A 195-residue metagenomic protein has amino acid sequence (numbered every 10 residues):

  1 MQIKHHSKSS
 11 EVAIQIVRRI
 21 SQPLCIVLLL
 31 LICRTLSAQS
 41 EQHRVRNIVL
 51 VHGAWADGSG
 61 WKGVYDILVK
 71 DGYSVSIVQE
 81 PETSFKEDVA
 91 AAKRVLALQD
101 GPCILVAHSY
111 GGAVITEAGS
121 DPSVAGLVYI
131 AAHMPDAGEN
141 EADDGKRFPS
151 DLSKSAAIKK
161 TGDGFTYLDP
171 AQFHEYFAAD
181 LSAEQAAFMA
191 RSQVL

Functional and structural regions predicted by a protein language model:
I3-L24: Bacterial N-terminal signal peptides that target proteins for export
S21-R34: Bacterial N-terminal signal peptides
E41-G101: Active-site catalytic motif of lipid deacylating hydrolases and related acyltransferases
V51-A54, H108-S109, A132: Glycine-rich His-Gly loop
G63, E117-A118: Active-site signature of alpha/beta-hydrolase-fold catalytic machinery across serine- and Asp/Cys-nucleophile hydrolases
V106-G111, I115: Gly/Ala-rich beta-loop-alpha elbow adjacent to hydrolase catalytic centers
S123-V124, V128-P170: Flexible "cap/lid" loop of the alpha/beta hydrolase fold
L181-L195: Hydrophobic, aromatic-rich cap/lid helix
